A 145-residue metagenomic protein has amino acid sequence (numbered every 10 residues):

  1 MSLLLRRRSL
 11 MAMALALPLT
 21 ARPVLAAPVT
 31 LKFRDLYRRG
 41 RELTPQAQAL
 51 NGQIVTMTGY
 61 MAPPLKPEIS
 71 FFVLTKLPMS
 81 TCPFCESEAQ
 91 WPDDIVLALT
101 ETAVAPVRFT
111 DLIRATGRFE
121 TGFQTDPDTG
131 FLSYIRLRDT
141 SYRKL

Functional and structural regions predicted by a protein language model:
M1-L4, S9-A26: N-terminal export signals
V24-L145: OB-fold and OB-like single-stranded nucleic-acid-recognition modules and their adjacent interaction interfaces
